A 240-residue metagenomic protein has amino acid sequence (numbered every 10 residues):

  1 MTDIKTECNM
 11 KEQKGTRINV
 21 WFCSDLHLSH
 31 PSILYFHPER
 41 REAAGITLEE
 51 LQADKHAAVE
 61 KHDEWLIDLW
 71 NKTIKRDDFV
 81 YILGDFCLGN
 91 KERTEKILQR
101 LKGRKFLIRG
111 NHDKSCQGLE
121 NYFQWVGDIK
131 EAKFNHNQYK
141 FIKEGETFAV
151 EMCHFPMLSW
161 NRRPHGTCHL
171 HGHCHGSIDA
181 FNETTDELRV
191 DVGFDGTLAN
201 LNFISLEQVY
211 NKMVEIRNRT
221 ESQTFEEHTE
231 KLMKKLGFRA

Functional and structural regions predicted by a protein language model:
M1-A57, G196-A240: Acidic, histidine-bearing metal-coordination/catalytic regions of metal-dependent phosphoesterases
N9-E12, L69-N71, E95-I97, P156-N161: Short, flexible, glycine/charge-rich loop motifs used to bind or transfer phosphoryl groups or to couple energy/partner
G15, D68-L69, K75, E144 (+1 more regions): Residue-level detector of transmembrane insertion/anchoring sites
R17, D77, K102-R104, T147 (+1 more regions): A general structural motif
W21, Y81, F106-I108, C168-L170 (+1 more regions): Hydrophobic/aromatic beta-strand patches that form the interior of the parallel beta-sheet core in alpha/beta enzyme
C23, L28, S32-F134: Core catalytic region of metal-dependent phosphoesterases/phosphodiesterases, especially metallo-beta-lactamase-like
N121-K235: Conserved beta-sheet core of the metallophosphoesterase superfamily
